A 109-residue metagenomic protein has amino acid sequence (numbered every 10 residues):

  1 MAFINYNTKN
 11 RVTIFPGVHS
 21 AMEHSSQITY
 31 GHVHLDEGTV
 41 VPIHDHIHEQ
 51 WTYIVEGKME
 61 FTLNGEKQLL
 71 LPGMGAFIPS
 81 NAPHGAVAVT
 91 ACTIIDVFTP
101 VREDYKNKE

Functional and structural regions predicted by a protein language model:
M1-Q27, N107: A short, N-terminal "cap"/entry segment at the start of jelly-roll beta-barrel domains of the cupin/DSBH fold
T29, K58-E60, K67, P83 (+1 more regions): Structural motif
G31-D45: Conserved short histidine dyad/triad with adjacent acidic residue
L35, H46-F61: Short, conserved beta-strand element in jelly-roll/cupin
V55-E56, L71-P72, T90: A cytosolic small-molecule/anion-sensing beta-strand core signal
E66-S80: Short acidic-glycine-tyrosine-enriched beta hairpin
S80-D104: Ligand-binding loop in jelly-roll beta-barrel domains
